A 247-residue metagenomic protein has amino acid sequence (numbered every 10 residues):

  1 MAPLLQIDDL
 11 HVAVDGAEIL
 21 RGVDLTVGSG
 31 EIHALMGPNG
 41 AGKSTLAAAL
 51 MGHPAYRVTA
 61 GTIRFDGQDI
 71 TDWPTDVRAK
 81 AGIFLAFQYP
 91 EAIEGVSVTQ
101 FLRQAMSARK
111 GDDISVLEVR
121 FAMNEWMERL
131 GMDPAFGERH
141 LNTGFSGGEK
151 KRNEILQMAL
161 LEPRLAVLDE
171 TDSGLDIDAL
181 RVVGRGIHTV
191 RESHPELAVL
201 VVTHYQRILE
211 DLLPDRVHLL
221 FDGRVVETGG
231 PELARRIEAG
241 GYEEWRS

Functional and structural regions predicted by a protein language model:
L5-I7, L20-G22: Conserved structural motif at the start of ABC-family nucleotide-binding domains
M36-P38: The feature captures the beta-strand-to-loop junction immediately N-terminal to the Walker
R57-T59, D69-F84, I237: ABC ATPase NBD coupling module
L85, Y89, G95-K110, A122: Q-loop/switch helix immediately C-terminal to the Walker
M158-A159: ABC ATPase C-loop
E170-T171, D178: Walker B catalytic motif
R216, L220, R224-S247: Conserved beta-strand-loop-alpha-helix hinge in the C-terminal portion of ABC ATPase nucleotide-binding domains
